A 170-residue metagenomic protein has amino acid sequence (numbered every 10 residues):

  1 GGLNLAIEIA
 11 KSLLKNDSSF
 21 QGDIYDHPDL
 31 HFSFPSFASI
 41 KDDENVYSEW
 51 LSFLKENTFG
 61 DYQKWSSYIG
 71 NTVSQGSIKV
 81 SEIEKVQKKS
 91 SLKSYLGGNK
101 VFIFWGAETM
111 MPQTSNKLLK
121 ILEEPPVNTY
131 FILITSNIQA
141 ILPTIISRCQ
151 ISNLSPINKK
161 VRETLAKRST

Functional and structural regions predicted by a protein language model:
G1-I24, V127-Y130, T135-T170: Charged, glycine-rich active-site and insertion segments that engage polyanionic ligands
G1-Q113: Clamp-loader machinery-focused feature within the broader ASCE/P-loop NTPase space
K88, K120, S147: Conserved adenine-binding aromatic site and its adjacent loop/helix in ATP-hydrolyzing domains
S91, N116-Y130: Conserved catalytic/switch belt of AAA+ P-loop NTPases
L96-V101, P126-I132: Loop/turn-to-beta-strand initiation segments
T109, E124, A140: Residues immediately C-terminal
Q113-K117, T144: Generic recognition of short, well-ordered alpha-helical segments
